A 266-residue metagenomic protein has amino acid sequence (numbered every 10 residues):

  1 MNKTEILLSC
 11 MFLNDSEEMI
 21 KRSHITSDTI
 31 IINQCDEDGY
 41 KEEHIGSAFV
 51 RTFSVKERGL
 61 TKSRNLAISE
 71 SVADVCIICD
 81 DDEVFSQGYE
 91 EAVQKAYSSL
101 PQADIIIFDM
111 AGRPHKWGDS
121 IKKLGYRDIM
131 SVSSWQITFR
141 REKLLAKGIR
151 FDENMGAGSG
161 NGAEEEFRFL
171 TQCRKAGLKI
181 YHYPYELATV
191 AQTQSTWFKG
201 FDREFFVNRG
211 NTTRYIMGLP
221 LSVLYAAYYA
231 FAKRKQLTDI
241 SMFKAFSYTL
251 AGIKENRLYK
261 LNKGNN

Functional and structural regions predicted by a protein language model:
M1-D28: N-proximal low-complexity "stem/linker" segments adjacent to membrane-targeting elements
S54-S71: Glycine-rich, basic loop-to-helix element that forms the pyrophosphate-binding segment of sugar-nucleotide handling
C76: Short aromatic/hydrophobic "clamp" motif used to bind/position activated sugar donors
V84, G88-I121: Conserved donor NDP-sugar-binding/catalytic core segment of glycosyltransferases
K122-K143, G160-G162: A recurrent flexible, glycine/aromatic-enriched loop bordering the glycosyltransferase active site that acts as
K143, N154-Y183: A short, conserved alpha-helix in the catalytic core of glycosyltransferases
A157-N161, K179-G200, R209-T212: Active-site donor/metal-binding and catalytic loop motifs of nucleotide-sugar-dependent glycosylation enzymes
G200-N266: Non-catalytic, C-terminal membrane-associated alpha-helical segments of glycosyltransferases
